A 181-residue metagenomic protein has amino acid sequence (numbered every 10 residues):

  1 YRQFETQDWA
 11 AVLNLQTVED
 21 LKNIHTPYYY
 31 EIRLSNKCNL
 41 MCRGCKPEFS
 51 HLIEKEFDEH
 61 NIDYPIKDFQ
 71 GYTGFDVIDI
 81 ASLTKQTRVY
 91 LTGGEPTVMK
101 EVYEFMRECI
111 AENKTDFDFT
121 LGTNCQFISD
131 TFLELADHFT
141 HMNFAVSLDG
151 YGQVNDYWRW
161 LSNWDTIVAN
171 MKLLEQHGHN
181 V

Functional and structural regions predicted by a protein language model:
Y1, K37-E48: Local cysteine-cluster metal-coordination motifs and their immediate loop/turn environment, predominantly Fe-S cluster
Y1-Y28: Flexible, acidic/Gly-rich N-terminal and inter-domain linker regions that tether and position cofactor-handling modules
V12-L21, Q70-I80: A Trp-anchored, charged/polar loop motif used as the substrate-binding/catalytic surface of acyl/ester-handling
Q16, E175-G178: Surface/interface recognition patches
P27-K37, E48-Y72, T84-K100, E112-S129 (+2 more regions): Core AdoMet radical
D76-D79, F105, T131-L135, N163-L174: A general structural detector for well-ordered alpha-helical segments in enzyme core domains, enriched
M106-I110: Conserved Walker B catalytic segment
